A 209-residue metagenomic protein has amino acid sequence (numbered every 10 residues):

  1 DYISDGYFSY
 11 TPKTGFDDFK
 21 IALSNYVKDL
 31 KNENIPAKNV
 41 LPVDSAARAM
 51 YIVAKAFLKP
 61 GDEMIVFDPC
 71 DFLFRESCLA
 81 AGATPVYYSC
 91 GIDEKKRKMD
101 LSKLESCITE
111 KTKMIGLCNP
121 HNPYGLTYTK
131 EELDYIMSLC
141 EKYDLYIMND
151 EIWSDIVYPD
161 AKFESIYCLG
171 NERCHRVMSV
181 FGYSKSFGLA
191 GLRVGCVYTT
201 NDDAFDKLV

Functional and structural regions predicted by a protein language model:
D1-S45, I52, K103: N-terminal small-domain helix-loop-helix segment of the aminotransferase-like
N34-V40, P60-E63, K111, C174-V177 (+1 more regions): Short acidic capping loops at alpha-helix termini that bridge into adjacent secondary structure
A56-C78: Conserved PLP-anchoring active-site segment centered on the Schiff-base-forming lysine
A80-V86: A short helix-loop-beta submotif of the ANL/AMP-binding
A81, K142-Y143, R173: Helix C-cap/helix->beta junction micro-motif
G91-P159: Active-site phosphate-binding strand-loop segment of PLP-dependent enzymes
C168-V209: Conserved core segment of the aminotransferase class I/II
